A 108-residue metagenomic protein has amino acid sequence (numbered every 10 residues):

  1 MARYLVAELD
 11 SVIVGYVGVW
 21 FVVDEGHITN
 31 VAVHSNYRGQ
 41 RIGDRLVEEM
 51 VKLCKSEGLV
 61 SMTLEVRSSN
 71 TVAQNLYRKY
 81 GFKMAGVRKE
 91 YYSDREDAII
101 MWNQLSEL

Functional and structural regions predicted by a protein language model:
M1-N36, V47-E49, L53, E57 (+2 more regions): Acetyl-CoA-dependent GNAT
Y4-L5, V60-T63, R67-Q74, Y80 (+1 more regions): C-terminal "cap" of GNAT-fold acetyltransferases
H34, R38, R67-S69: Residue-level recognition of the GNAT/N-acetyltransferase active site
R38, K83, Y92: Nucleotide phosphate-binding site architecture
R41-G43: Conserved G/P- and acidic residue-centered "switch" motifs that form tight phosphate/ATP-binding loops in soluble
